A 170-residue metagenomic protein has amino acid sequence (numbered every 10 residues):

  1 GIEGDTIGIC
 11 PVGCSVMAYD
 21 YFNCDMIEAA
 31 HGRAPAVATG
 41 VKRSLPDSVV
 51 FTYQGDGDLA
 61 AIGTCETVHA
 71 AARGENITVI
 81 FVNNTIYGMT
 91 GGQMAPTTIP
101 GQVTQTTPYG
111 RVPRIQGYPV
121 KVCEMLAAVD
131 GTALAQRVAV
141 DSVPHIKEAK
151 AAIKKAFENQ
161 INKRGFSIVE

Functional and structural regions predicted by a protein language model:
G1: Active-site pocket-lining segments that scaffold enzyme catalytic pockets across diverse folds
G4, S48, G165-S167: Short, well-ordered coil/turn segments that N-cap beta-strands
G4-V12: A short beta-strand-loop structural module common to alpha/beta enzyme folds
V12-G88, A151-K155: Thiamine diphosphate
I62-T78, V82, I86-E170: Glycine-rich ThDP/TPP pyrophosphate-binding loop and its adjacent helix/strand module within ThDP-dependent enzymes
